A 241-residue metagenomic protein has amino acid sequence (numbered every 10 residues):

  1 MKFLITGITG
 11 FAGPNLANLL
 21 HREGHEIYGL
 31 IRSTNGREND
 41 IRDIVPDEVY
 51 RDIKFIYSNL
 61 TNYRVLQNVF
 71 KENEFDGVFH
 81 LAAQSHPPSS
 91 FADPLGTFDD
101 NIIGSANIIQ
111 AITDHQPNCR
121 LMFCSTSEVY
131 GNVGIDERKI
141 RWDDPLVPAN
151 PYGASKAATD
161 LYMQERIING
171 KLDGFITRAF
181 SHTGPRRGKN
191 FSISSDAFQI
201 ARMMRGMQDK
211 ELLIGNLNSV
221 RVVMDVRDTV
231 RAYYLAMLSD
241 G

Functional and structural regions predicted by a protein language model:
M1-H182: N-terminal Rossmann-like NAD(P)+-binding domain of SDR-like oxidoreductases, especially those catalyzing
V133-R138, L161-L235: NAD(P)-dependent short-chain dehydrogenase/reductase
L238-G241: Short, intrinsically disordered, charge-balanced linker/junction segments flanking boundaries in proteins
